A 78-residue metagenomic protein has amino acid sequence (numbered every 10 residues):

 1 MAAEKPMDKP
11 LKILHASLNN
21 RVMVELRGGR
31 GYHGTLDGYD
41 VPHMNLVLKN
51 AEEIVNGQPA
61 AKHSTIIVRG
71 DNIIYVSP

Functional and structural regions predicted by a protein language model:
M1-P78: Conserved RNA-binding domains used in RNP assembly and mRNA/RNA metabolism
